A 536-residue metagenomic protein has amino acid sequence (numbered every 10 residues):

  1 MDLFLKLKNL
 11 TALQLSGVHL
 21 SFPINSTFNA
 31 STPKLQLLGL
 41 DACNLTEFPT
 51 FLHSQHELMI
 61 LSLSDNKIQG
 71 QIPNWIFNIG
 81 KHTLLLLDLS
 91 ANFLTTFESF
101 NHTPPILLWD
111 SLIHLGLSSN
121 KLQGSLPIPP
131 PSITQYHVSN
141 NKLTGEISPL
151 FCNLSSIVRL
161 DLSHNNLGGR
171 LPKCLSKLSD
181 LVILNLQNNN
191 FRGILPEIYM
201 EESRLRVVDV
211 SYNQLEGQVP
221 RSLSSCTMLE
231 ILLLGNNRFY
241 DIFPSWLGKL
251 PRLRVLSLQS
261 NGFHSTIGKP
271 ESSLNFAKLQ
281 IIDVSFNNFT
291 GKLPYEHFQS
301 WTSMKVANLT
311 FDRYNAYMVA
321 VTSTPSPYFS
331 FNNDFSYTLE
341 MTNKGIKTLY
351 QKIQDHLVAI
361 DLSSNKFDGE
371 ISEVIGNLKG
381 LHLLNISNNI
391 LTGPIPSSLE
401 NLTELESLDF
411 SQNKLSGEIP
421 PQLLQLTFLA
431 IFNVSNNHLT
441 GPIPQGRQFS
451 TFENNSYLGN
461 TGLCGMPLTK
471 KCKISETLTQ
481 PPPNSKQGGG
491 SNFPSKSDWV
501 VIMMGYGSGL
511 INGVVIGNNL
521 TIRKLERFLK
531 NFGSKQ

Functional and structural regions predicted by a protein language model:
M1-S475: Change "centered on extracellular leucine-rich repeats
N308, K473-Q536: Terminal membrane/secretory targeting segments in land-plant proteins
